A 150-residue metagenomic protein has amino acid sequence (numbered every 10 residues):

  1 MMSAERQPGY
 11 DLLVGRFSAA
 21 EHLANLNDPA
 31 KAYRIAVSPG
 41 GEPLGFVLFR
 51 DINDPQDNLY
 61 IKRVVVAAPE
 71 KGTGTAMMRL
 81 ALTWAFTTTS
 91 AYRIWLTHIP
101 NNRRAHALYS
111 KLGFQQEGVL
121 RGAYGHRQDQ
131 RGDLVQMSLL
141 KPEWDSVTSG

Functional and structural regions predicted by a protein language model:
M2-P69, M78, W84-T89, L140-W144 (+1 more regions): Acetyl-CoA-dependent GNAT
K31, G132-Q136: Short hydrophobic/aromatic beta-strand or adjacent loop that forms the aromatic wall/cage of a ligand/substrate-binding
D54, L120-G122: Short, Lys/Arg-rich nucleic-acid/phosphate-binding segment
T75, N101-G118: Conserved active-site alpha-helix within GNAT-family acetyltransferase domains
T87-T97: Conserved GNAT acetyl-CoA-binding A-motif
L96-H106, A123-Q128: Conserved beta-strand-loop-alpha-helix junction that forms the acyl-donor binding cleft
